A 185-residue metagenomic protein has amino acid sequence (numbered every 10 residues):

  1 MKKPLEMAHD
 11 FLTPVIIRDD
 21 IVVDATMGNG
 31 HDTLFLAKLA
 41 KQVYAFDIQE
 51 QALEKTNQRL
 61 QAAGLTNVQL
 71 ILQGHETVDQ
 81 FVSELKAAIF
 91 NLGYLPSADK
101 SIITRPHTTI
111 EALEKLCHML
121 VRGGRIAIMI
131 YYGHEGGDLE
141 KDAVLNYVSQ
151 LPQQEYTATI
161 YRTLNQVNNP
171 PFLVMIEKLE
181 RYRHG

Functional and structural regions predicted by a protein language model:
M1-I21: S-adenosyl-L-methionine
I17, L65, L120-R122: Helix-to-beta-strand junctions that scaffold the AdoMet/dcAdoMet cofactor pocket in Class I SAM-dependent enzymes
N29-A40: Conserved SAM-binding loop of SAM-dependent methyltransferases across substrates and taxa, primarily the Class I
Q42-D47: Conserved SAM-binding motif I beta-strand of class I
E54-S83: S-adenosyl-L-methionine
G93-E111: Mobile active-site "lid"/loop adjacent to the S-adenosyl-L-methionine
M119, G123-I130: Conserved beta-strand signature within the Rossmann-like core of class I S-adenosyl-L-methionine
G137-G185: Class I S-adenosyl-L-methionine
